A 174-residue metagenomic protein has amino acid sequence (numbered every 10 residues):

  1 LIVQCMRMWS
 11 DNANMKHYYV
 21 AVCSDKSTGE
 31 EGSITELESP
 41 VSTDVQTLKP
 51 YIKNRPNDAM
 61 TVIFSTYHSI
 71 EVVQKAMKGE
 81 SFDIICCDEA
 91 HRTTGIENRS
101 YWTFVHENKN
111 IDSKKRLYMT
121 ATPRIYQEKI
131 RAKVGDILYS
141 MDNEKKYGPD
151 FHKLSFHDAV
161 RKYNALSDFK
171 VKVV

Functional and structural regions predicted by a protein language model:
L1-I2, V174: Conserved strand-helix element at the start of the C-terminal RecA-like helicase core
I2-D44: Conserved helix-turn-beta segment of the N-terminal RecA-like "Helicase ATP-binding" lobe in SF1/SF2 helicases
Q4-W9, I85, Y101-F104, K133: Alpha-helical scaffold elements adjacent to nucleotide-binding pockets in ATP/GTP-utilizing enzyme cores
C5-W9, V73, M77, Q127: Hydrophobic packing residues within well-ordered alpha-helices of enzyme cores
M15-Y18, S81-F82, I111-K115, A165-F169: Short glycine-/polar-rich loops that comprise or flank the Walker A/P-loop and associated switch/sensor motifs
L48-S81: Conserved helix/coil segment N-terminal to the catalytic DExD/H
H68, M77-Y118, T122-R124: SF2 helicase catalytic motif II
E128-V174: Interdomain helical connector at the RecA1-RecA2 junction of SF1/SF2 helicase-like NTPases
